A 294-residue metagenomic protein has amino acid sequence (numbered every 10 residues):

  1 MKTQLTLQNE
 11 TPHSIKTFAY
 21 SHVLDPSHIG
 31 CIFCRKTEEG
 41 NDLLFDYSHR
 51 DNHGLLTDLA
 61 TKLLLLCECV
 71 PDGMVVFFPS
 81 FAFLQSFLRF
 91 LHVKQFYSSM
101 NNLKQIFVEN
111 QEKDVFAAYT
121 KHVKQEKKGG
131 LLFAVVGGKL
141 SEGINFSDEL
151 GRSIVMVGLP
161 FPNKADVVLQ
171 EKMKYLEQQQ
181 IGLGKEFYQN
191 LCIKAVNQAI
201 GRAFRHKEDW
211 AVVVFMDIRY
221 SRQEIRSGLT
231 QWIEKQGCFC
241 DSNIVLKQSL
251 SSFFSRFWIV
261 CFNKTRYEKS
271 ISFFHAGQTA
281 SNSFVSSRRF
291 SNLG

Functional and structural regions predicted by a protein language model:
M1-G294: ASCE RecA-like P-loop NTPase motor cores that couple ATP hydrolysis to mechanical translocation on nucleic acids
